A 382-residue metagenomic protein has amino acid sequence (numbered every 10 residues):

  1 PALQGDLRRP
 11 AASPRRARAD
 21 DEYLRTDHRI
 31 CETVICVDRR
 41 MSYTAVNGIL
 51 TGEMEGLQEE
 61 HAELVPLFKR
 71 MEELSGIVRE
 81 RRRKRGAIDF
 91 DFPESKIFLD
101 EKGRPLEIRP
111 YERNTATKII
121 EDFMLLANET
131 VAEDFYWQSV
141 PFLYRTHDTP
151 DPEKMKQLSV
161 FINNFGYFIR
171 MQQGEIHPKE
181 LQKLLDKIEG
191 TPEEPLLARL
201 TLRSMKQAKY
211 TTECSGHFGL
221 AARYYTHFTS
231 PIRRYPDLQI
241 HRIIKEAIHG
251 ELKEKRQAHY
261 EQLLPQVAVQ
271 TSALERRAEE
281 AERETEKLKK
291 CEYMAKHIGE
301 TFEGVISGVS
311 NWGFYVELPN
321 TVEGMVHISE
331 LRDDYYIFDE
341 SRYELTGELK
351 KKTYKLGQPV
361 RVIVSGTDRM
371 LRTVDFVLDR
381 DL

Functional and structural regions predicted by a protein language model:
P1-R9, R15, A19-L382: Conserved, carboxylate-rich catalytic/transport cores that coordinate ions
